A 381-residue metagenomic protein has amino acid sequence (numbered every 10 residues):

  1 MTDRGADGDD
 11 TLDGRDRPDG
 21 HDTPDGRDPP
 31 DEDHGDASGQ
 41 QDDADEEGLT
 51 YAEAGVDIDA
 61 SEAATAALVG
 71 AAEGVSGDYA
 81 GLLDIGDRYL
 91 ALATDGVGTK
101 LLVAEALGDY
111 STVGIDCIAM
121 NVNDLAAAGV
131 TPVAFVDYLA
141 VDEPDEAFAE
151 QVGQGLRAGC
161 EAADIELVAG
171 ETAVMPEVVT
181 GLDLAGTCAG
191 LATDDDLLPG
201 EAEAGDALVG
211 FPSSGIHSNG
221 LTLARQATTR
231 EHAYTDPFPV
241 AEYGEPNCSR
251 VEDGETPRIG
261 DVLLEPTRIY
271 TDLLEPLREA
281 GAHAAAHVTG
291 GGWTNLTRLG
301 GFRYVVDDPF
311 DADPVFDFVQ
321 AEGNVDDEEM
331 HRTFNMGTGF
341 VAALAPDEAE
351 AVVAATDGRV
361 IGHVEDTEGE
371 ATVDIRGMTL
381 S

Functional and structural regions predicted by a protein language model:
T2-D7, L49-A52, F148-E166, V179-L182 (+3 more regions): Glycine-/charge-enriched secondary-structure boundary and capping motifs
T2-G14, G26, E32, D36-A126 (+1 more regions): N-terminal glycine-rich phosphate/pyrophosphate-binding loops that anchor nucleotide-derived ligands and cofactors
L49-Y51, V136-P144, V174-V178, L208-F211 (+2 more regions): Active-site-proximal beta-alpha loop/turn segments in soluble metabolic enzymes
D78, G170-A173, A192-L198, Y270-L274 (+1 more regions): Glycine-rich, charged/polar anion/phosphate-binding loops that engage phosphate groups from diverse ligands
A80-G81, R88-A91, C117, T131-A134 (+9 more regions): Structural motif
D84, V97, T131-L223, H363: Glycine-rich anion-binding loops of enzyme active sites
T112-V133, Q154-I165, L273-P276: Small-aliphatic-rich amphipathic alpha-helix that forms the alpha element of a beta-alpha
I216-P276: Glycine-rich, acidic
